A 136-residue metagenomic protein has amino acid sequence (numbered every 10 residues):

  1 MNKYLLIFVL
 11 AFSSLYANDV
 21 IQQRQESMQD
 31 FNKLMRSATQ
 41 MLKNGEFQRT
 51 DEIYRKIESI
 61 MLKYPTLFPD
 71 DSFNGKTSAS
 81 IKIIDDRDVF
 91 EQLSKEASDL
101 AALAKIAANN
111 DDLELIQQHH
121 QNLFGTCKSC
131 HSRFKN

Functional and structural regions predicted by a protein language model:
M1-V9: Sec-dependent signal peptide recognition, specifically the positively charged N-region followed immediately by
V9-A17: Hydrophobic h-region of N-terminal signal peptides that target proteins for export in Gram-negative bacteria
A11, Q121-F124: Processing junctions and N-termini across compartments
N18-H120: Extracytoplasmic c-type cytochrome modules immediately beyond a signal peptide or single-pass transmembrane anchor
L123-K135: The canonical Cys-X-X-Cys-His
